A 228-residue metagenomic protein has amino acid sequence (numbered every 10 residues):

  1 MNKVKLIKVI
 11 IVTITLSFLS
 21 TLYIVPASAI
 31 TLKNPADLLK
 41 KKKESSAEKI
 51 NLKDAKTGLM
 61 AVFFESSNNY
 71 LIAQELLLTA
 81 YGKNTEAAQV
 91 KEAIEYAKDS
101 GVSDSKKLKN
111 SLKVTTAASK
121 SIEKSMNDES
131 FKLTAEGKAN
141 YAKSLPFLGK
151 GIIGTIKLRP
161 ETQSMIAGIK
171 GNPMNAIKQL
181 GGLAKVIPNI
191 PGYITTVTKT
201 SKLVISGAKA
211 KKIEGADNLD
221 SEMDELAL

Functional and structural regions predicted by a protein language model:
M1-I7: N-terminal secretory signal peptides that target proteins for export/translocation
I11-Y23: Bacterial N-terminal signal peptides
T21, K83, V90, I94-A97 (+3 more regions): Solvent-exposed, non-transmembrane amphipathic alpha-helical segments
Y23, L32, K185-P188: Compositionally biased, intrinsically disordered/low-complexity regions enriched for serine, proline and threonine
S28-S103, D224-L228: Immediate post-signal-peptide N-terminus of mature secreted/exported proteins
K107-L228: Extended amphipathic alpha-helical interaction segments
